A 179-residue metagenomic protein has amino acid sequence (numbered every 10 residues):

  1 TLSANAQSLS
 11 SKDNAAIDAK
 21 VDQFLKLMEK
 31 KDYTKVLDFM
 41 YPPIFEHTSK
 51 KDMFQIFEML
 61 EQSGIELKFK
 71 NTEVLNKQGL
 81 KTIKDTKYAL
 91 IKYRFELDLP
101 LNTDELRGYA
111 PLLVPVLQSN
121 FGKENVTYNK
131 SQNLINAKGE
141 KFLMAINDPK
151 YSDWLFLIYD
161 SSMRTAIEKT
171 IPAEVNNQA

Functional and structural regions predicted by a protein language model:
T1-N5: C-terminal segment of classical bacterial N-terminal signal peptides
A6-K26, K30: Short, low-complexity N-terminal intrinsically disordered segments enriched in polar/charged residues
A6-S11, P42-P43, F121-G122: Short charge-dense sequence patches
S10, E46-S49, D160, R164: Intrinsic-disorder-associated interaction segments
D18, T34-Y88, Y93, L101: Short solvent-exposed beta->alpha transition segments
D22, F54-E58, E168, P172 (+1 more regions): Generic detector of well-ordered alpha-helical segments enriched in charged/polar residues, highlighting helical
M28, F57-E61, A145: Hydrophobic, Leu/Ile/Phe/Ala-enriched alpha-helical segments that form helix-helix packing faces
K81-A179: Exposed beta-sheet edge and beta->alpha loop/turn motif
